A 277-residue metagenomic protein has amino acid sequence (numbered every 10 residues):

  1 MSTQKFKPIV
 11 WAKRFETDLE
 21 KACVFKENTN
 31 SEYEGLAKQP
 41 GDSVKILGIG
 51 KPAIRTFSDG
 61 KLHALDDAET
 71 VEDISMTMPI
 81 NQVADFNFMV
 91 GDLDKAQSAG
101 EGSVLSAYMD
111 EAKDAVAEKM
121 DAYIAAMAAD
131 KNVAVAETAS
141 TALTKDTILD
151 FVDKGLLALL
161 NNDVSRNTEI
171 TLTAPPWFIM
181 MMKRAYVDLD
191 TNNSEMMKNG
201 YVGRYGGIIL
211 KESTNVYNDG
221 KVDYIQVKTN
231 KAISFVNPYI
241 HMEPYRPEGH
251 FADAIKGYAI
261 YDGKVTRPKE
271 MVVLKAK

Functional and structural regions predicted by a protein language model:
S2-N30, G35-R55, D67, I74-Q82 (+3 more regions): Sequence/fold signature of self-assembling virion shell proteins
W11, F15, L19-E20, M120 (+5 more regions): Generic structural signal of hydrophobic/aromatic residues within well-ordered alpha-helices of folded domains
D59-D66: Short Gly/aromatic-enriched secondary-structure transition segments
A68-V104: Long, hydrophobic/aromatic-enriched structural stretches that serve as scaffold segments
M89-L93, L172-F178, Q226, R267: Helix N-cap / beta->alpha transition motif
G91-N162, V273-A276: Alpha-helical scaffold segments that mediate packing/assembly in large oligomeric complexes
N132-Y201: Extended, solvent-exposed, turn-rich assembly/linker loops in the middle of proteins
